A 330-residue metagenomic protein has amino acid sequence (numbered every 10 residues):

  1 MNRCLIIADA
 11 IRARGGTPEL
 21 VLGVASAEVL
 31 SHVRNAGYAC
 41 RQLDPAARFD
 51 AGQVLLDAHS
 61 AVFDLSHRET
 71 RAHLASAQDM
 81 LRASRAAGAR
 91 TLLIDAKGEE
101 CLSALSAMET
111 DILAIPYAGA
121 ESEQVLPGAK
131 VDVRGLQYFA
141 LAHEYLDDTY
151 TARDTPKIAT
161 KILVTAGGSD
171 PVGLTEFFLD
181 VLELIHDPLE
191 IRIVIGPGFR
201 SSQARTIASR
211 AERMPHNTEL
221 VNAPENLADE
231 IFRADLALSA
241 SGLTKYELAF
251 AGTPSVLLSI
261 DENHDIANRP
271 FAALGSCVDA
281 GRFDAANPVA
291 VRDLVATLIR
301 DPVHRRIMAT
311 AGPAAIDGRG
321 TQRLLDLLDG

Functional and structural regions predicted by a protein language model:
M1-A13, G23-V133: Active-site and donor-binding regions of nucleotide-sugar-utilizing enzymes
L22, A237-S239, P254-N263: Short hydrophobic beta-strand element within catalytic cores of glycosyltransferases and related nucleotide-activated
E109-G173, S201-Q203: A nucleotide-sugar donor-handling region in carbohydrate enzymes
P156-R233: Donor-nucleotide binding loops and adjacent catalytic segments primarily of GT-B fold Leloir glycosyltransferases
F232-L243: Acidic donor-binding loop of glycosyltransferase active sites
N263-L294: Change "using UDP/GDP/dTDP sugars" to "using nucleotide sugars
T297, H304-G318: A short, well-ordered alpha-helix in the C-terminal region of glycosyltransferases
D317-G330: C-terminal alpha-helical cap of glycosyltransferases
